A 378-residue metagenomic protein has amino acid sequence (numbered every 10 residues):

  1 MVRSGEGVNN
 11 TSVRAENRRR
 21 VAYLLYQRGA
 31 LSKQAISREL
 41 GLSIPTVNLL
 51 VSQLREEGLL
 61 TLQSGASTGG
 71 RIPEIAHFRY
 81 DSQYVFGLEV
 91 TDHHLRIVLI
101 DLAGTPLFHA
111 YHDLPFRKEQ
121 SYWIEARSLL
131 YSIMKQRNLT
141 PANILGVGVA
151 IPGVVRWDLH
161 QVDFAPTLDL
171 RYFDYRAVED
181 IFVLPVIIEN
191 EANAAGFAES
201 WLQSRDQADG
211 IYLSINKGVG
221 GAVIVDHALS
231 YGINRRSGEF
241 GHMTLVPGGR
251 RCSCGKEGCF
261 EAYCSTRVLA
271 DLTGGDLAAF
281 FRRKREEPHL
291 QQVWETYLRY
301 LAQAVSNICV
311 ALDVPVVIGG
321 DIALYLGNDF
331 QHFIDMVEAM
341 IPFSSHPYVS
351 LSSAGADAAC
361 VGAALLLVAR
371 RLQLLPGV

Functional and structural regions predicted by a protein language model:
M1-D113, R117-A142, F182, R251 (+1 more regions): ATP-binding/phosphotransfer module of carbohydrate and carboxylate kinases, centering on a glycine-rich
V85-E89, I144-G148, G210-S214, G220-A222: Short glycine-aspartate micro-motif
D101, W157, I224: Short, acidic, Ser/Thr-enriched surface-loop or helix-capping motifs
H109-Y111, K118, F182-H289: Glycine/GP-enriched mid-protein hinge/lid loop-to-helix segment characteristic of carbohydrate kinases
A110-D209, N328-A339: Glycine-rich phosphate-binding loop and adjoining helix at the ATP-binding site of ATP-dependent phosphoryl-transfer
P152-V154, N216-G218, I322-A323: Short glycine-rich anion-binding loops that position phosphate/pyrophosphate groups of nucleotides and phosphorylated
